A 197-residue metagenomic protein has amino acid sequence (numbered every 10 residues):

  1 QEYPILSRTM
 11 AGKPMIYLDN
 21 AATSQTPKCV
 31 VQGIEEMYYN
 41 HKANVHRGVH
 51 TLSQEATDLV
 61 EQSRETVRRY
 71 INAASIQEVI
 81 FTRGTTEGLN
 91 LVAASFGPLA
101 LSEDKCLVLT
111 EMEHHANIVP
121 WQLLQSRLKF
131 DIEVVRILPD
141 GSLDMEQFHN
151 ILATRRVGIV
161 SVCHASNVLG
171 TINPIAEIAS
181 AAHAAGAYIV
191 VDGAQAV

Functional and structural regions predicted by a protein language model:
Q1-V197: Pyridoxal 5′-phosphate
